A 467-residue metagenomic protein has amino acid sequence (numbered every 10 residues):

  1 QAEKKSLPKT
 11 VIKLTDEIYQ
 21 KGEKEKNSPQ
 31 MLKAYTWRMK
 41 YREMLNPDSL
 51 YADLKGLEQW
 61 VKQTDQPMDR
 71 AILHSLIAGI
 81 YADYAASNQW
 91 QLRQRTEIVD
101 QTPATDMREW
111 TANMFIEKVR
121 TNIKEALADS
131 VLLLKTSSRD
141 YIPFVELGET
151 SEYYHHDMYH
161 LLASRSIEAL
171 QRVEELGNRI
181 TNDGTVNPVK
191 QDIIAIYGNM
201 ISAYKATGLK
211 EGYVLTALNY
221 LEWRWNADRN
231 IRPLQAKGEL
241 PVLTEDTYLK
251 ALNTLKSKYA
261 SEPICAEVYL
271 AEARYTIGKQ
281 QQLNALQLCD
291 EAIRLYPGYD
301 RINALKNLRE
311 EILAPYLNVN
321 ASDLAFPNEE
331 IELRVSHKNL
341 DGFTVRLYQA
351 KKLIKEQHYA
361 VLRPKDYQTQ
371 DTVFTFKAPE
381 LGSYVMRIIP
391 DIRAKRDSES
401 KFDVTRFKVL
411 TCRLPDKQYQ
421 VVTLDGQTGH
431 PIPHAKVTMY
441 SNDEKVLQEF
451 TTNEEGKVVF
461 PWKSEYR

Functional and structural regions predicted by a protein language model:
Q1-R38, E43-R467: N-terminal, cleavable Sec-dependent signal peptides of secreted/periplasmic/extracellular proteins
